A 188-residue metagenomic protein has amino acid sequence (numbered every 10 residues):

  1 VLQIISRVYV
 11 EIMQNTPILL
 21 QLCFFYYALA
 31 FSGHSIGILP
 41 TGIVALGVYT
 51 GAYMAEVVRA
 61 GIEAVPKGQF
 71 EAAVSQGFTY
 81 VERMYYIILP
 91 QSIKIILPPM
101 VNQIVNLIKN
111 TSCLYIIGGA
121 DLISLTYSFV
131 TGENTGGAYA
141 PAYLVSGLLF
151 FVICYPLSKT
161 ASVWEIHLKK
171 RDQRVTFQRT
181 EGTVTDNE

Functional and structural regions predicted by a protein language model:
V1-E188: Transmembrane alpha-helices and adjacent helix-loop boundaries
